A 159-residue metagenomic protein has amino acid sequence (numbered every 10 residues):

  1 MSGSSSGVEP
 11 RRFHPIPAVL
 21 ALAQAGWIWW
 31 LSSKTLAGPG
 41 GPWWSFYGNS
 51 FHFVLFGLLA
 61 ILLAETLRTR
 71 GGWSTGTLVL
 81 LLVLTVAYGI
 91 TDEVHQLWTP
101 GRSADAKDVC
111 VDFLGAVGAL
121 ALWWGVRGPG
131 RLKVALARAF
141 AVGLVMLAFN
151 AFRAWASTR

Functional and structural regions predicted by a protein language model:
S2-E65, A135-R159: "…centered on the first transmembrane helix and the immediately adjacent amphipathic helix/loop
E9-R12, R68-G76, R127-L136: Membrane-interface helix-boundary motifs at transmembrane edges
I16, Y47, W73-L84: Membrane-interface starts of transmembrane alpha-helices
A21-S32, T77-L97: Small-polar-interrupted transmembrane alpha-helices in polytopic inner-membrane proteins
G38-F46, G89-F113: Interfacial helix-loop-helix junctions of multi-pass membrane proteins
H52, F56, S103-W123: Alpha-helical transmembrane segments that form the membrane-embedded catalytic/substrate-binding core of multi-pass
L59, V83-A87, L114-G118: Hydrophobic faces of alpha-helical transmembrane segments in multi-pass integral membrane proteins
A60-R68, A116-R127: Hydrophobic transmembrane alpha-helices
